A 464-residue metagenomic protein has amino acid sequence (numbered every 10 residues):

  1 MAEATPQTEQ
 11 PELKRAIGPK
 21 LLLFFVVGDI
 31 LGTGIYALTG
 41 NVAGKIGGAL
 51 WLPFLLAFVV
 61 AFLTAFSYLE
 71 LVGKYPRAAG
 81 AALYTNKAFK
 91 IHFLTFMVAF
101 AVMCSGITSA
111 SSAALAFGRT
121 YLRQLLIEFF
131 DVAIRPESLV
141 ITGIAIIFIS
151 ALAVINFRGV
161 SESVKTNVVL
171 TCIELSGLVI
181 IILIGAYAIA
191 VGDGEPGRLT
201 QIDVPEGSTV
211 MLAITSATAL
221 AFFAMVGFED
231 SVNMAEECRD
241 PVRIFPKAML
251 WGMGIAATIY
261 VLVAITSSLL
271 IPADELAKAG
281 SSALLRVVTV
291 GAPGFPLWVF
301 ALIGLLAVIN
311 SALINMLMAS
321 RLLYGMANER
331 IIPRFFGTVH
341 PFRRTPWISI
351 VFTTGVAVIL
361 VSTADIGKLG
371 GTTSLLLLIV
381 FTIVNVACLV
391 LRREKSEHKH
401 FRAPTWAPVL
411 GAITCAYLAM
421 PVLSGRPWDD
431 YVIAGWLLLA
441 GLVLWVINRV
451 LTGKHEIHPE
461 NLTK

Functional and structural regions predicted by a protein language model:
M1-L38, G44-G48, F62-F66, A78 (+3 more regions): Membrane-interface "cap" regions at the ends of multi-pass membrane proteins
L13-K14, A37-R135, G252-I255, V261-L262 (+1 more regions): Extracellular loop-to-transmembrane helix junctions
I17-Y36, A145-A151, A188, D203-T266 (+2 more regions): Hydrophobic, membrane-embedded alpha-helices of multi-pass small-molecule transporters
R77, A101-A116, M225-C238, Y260 (+3 more regions): Membrane-helix boundary/coupling elements in multi-pass transport proteins
L83-I91, R123-E128, V132, Q201-E206 (+2 more regions): TM-loop-TM module centered on a large, flexible mid-protein loop between adjacent transmembrane helices in multi-pass
V140-G194, M249-M253, T373-I383, A403 (+2 more regions): Membrane-interface loop-to-helix entry segments
L170, F335-T345, F381-D430, K454-H455 (+1 more regions): C-terminal membrane-solvent junction of multi-pass transporters and transport-like membrane proteins
C172-I202, I265-I271, F381-K395, L451: Hydrophobic alpha-helical segments and their helix-loop junctions in multi-pass secondary transporters
